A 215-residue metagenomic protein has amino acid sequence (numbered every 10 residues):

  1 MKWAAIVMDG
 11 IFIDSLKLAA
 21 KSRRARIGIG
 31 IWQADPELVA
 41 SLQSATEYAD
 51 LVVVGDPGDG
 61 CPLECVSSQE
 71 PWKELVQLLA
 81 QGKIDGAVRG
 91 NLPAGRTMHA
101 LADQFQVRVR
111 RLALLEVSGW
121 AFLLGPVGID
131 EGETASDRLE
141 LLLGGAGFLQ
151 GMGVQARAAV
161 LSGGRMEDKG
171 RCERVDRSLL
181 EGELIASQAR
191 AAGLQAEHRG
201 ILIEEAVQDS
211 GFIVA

Functional and structural regions predicted by a protein language model:
K2-K17: Positively charged, low-complexity intrinsically disordered leader regions
V7-I11, A25-V39, V127-L141: Short, glycine-rich nucleotide/cofactor-binding loops
I27-I29, A87, V160: Buried hydrophobic positions in well-ordered alpha/beta secondary-structure cores of metabolic enzymes
D35-Y48, A146-Q150: Histidine-anchored nucleotide/phosphate-binding helix
A49-G58: Short internal beta-strands
C65-L123: N-terminal glycine-rich phosphate/adenylate-binding segment common to multiple enzyme folds
G132-R199: Glycine-rich phosphate/diphosphate-binding loop of Rossmann-like nucleotide-binding domains
E197-A215: A structural signal for small-residue-enriched, beta-sheet-centric alpha/beta enzyme cores and oligomeric scaffold folds
